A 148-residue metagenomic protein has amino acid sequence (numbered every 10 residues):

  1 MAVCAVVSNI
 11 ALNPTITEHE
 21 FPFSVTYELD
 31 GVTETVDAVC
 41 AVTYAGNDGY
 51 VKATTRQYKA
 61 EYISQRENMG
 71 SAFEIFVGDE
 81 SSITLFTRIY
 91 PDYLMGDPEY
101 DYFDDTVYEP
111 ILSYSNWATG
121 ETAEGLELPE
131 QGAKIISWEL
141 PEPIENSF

Functional and structural regions predicted by a protein language model:
M1-V3: N-terminal Sec-pathway targeting helices
V7-F21, Y27-F148: Non-catalytic macromolecular-recognition regions in eukaryotic signaling proteins
